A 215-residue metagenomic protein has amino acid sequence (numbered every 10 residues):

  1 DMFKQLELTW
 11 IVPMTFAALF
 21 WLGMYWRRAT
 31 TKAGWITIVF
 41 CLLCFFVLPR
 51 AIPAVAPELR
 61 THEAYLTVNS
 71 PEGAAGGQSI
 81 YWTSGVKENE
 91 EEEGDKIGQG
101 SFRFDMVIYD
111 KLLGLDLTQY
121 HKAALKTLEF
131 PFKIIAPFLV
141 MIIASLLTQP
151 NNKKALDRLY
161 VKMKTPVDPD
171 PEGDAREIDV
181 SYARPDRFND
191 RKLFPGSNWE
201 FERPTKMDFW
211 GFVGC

Functional and structural regions predicted by a protein language model:
D1-C215: Membrane-embedded helix-loop-helix hairpins and adjacent transmembrane boundary segments in multi-pass transporters
